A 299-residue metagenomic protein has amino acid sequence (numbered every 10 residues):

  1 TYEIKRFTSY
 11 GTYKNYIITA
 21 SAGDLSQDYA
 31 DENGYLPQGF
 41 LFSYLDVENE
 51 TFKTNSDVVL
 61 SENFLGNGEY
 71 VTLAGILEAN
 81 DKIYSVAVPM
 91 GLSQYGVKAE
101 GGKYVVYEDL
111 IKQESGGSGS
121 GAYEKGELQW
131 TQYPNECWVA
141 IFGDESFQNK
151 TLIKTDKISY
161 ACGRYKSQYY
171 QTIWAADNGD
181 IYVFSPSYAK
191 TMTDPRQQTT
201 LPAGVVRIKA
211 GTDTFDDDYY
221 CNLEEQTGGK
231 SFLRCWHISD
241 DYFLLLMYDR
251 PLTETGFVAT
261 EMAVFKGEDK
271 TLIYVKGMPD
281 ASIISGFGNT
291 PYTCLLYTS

Functional and structural regions predicted by a protein language model:
T1-F64: Post-signal peptide N-terminal segment of secreted/secretory-pathway proteins
E3-T12, G68-G75, G163-T172, T227-W236 (+1 more regions): Repeated scaffold domains used in trafficking and secretory/extracellular systems, primarily beta-propellers
N15, D81, N178-G179, D240-D241 (+1 more regions): Short coil/turn segments that connect the beta-strands within blades of beta-propeller domains
P37-E48, G102-F147, T200-G211, A259-G267: Beta-propeller blade signature
S56-G68, N149-K166, D217-K230, K276-S282: Surface-exposed loop and turn segments in beta-propeller and other repeat-based domains that flank or scaffold
D180-T253: Long, well-ordered mid-to-C-terminal structural blocks that present hydrophobic/aromatic surfaces
G228-G286: C-terminal structural cap/anchor segments
Y297-T298: Conserved small/polar residues in nucleotide/adenosyl-binding loops
